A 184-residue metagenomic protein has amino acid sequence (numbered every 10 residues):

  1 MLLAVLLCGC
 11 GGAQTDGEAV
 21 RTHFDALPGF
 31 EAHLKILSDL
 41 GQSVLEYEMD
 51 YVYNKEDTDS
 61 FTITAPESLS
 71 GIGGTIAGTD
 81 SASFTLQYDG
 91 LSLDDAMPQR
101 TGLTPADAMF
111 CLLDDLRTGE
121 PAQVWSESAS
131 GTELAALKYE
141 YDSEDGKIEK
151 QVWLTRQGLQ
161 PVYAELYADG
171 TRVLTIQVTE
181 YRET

Functional and structural regions predicted by a protein language model:
M1-L3: Sec-dependent N-terminal signal peptides
V5, G9-T58, S68, R182-T184: N-terminal leader/targeting segments and the immediate start of mature chains
T22-H23, M49-N54, G74-A77, A122-S130 (+1 more regions): Short, exposed beta-strand/loop patches in secreted or surface proteins that constitute
D25, T85-S143: Flexible, processing/modification-adjacent segments and terminal tails in exported/periplasmic/extracellular proteins
P28-I36, S43-Y53, D57-I63, I72 (+4 more regions): One face of beta-strands
L40-L45, E67-G73, G90-A96, E144-K150 (+1 more regions): Short, surface-exposed beta-strand/loop "edge" segments at domain boundaries and coil↔beta transitions
Y53-C111: An acidic-aromatic
S60-A65, Q123-T184: Gly/Pro-enriched, hydrophobic low-complexity segments that function as extracytoplasmic propeptides/linkers
